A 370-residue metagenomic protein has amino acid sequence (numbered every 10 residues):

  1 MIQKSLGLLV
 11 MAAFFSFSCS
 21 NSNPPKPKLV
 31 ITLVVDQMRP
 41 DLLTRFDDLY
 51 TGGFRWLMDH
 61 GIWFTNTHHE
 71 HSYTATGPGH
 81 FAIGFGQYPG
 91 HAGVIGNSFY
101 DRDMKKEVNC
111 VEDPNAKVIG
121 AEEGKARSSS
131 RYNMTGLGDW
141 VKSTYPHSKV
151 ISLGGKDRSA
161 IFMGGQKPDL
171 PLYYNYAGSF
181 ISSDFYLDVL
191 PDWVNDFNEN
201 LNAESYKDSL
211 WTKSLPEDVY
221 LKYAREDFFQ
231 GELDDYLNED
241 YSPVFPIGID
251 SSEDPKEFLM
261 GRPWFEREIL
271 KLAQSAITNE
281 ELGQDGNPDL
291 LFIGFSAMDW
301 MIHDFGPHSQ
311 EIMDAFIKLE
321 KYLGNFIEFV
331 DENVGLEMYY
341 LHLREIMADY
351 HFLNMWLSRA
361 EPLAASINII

Functional and structural regions predicted by a protein language model:
M1-K26: Bacterial Sec-dependent N-terminal signal peptides
N21-I62, L357: Active-site-proximal N-terminal segment of extracellular/periplasmic enzymes that hydrolyze or transfer
V30-V34, D41, W56, F64-T67 (+5 more regions): Structural recognition of the beta-strand scaffold that forms the well-ordered cores of secreted hydrolase catalytic
R39-R45, H69, E123-S128, K256-P263 (+1 more regions): Second-shell loop/turn segments in exported
T44-H91, H147-L153: Short, structured active-site-proximal loop/turn typified by the sulfatase FGly-forming signature C/S-X-P-X-R
D47-Y50, G165-A177, F305-M313, A348-I370: Short secondary-structure boundary/capping segments
G96-N287, S296-H303: His/Asp/Glu-rich, glycine-adjacent segments that coordinate divalent cations and/or stabilize oxyanion chemistry on
K318-R359: Metal-dependent active-site segment of extracytoplasmic phospho-/sulfohydrolases and closely related
